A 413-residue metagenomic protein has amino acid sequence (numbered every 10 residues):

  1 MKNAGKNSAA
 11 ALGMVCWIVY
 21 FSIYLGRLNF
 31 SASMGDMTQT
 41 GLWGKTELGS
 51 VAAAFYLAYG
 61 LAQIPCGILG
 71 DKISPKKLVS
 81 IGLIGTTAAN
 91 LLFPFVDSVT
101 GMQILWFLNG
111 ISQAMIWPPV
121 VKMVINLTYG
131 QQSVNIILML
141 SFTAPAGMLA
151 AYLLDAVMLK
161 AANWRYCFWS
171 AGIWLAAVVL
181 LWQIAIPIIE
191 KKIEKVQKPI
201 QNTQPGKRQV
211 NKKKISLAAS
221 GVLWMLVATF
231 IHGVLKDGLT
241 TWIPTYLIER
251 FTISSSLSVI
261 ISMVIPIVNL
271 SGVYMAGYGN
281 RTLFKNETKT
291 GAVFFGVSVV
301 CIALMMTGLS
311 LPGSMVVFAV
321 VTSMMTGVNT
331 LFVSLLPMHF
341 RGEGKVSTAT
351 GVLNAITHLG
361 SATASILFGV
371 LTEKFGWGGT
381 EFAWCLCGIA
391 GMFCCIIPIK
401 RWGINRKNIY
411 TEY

Functional and structural regions predicted by a protein language model:
F30-S31, S220-G277, N329: Extracytoplasmic gate region of multi-pass secondary transporters
L61-V99: Conserved MFS/SLC helix-loop-helix module at the cytosolic interface between two early adjacent transmembrane helices
A62-S74, V273-K285, T372: Helix-to-loop junctions at the C-terminal end of transmembrane segments in multipass secondary transporters
K72-G82, R281-F295: Cytoplasmic membrane-interface "Motif A"-like loop-to-helix N-cap segments of 12-TM Major Facilitator Superfamily
L105-A144: Cytoplasmic helix-loop-helix junction between adjacent transmembrane helices in 12-TM secondary transporters
M139-E190: Helix-loop-helix hairpin linking two adjacent transmembrane segments in secondary transporters
N286-L335: C-terminal transmembrane helical hairpin of 12-TM major facilitator-type secondary transporters
F340-F375: A late C-terminal transmembrane helix in Major Facilitator Superfamily
